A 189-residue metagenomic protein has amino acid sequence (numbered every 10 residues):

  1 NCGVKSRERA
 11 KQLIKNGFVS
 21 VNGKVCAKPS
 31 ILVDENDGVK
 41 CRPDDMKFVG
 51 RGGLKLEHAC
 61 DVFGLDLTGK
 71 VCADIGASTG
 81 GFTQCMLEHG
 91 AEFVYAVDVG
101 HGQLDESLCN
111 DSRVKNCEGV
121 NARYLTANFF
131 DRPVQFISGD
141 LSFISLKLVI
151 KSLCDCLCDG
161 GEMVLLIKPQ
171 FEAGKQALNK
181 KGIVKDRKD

Functional and structural regions predicted by a protein language model:
N1-D37, V71-C72: A basic, amphipathic helix-loop patch mediating RNA/tRNA/ribosome contacts
V19, E92-Y95: Short beta-strand element of Class I
R51-V71: Conserved alpha-helix/loop element of class I SAM-dependent methyltransferases that forms part of the SAM/SAH-binding
T68-S78, M86: Conserved class I S-adenosyl-L-methionine
S78, F82-T83, G100: Residues at the N-terminus of the alpha-helix immediately C-terminal to the conserved SAM/SAH-binding loop
V94-L148: S-adenosyl-L-methionine
K147-V164: A short glycine-rich, Lys/Arg-flanked "PGG" loop and its adjoining helix->strand segment in the class I
G160-G174: Conserved beta-strand signature within the Rossmann-like core of class I S-adenosyl-L-methionine
